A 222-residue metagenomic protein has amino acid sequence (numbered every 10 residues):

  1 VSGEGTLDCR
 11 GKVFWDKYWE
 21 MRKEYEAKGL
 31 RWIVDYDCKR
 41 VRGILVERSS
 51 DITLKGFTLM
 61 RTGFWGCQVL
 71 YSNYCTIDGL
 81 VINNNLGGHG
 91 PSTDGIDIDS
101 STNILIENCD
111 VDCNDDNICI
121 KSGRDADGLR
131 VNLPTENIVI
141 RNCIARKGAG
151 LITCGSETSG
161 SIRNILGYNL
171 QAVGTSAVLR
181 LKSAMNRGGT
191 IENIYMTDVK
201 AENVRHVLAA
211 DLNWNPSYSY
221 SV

Functional and structural regions predicted by a protein language model:
V1-V222: Extracellular/periplasmic carbohydrate-active domains that bind, remodel, or depolymerize complex polysaccharides
